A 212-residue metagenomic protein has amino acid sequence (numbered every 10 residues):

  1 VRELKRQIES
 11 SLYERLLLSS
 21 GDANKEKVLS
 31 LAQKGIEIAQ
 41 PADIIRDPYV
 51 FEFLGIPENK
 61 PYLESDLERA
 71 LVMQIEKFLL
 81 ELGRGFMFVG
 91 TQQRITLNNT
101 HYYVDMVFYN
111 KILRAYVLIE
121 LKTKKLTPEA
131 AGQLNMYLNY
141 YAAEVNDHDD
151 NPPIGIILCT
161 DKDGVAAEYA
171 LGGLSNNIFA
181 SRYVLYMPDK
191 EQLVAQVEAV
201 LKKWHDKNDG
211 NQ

Functional and structural regions predicted by a protein language model:
V1-Q212: Basic, low-complexity intrinsically disordered segments
